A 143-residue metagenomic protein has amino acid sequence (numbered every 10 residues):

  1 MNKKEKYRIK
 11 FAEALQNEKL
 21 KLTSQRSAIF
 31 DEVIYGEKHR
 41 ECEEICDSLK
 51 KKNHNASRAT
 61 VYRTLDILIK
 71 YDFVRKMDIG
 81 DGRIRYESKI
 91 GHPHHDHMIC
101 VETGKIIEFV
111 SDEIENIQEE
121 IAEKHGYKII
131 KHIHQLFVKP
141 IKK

Functional and structural regions predicted by a protein language model:
E5-K19: Short, Lys/Arg-enriched N-terminal segment that forms or immediately precedes the first helix of a structured domain
L22-Q25: Short helix-coil-helix linker/hinge
S27-E32: Pre-recognition alpha-helix immediately N-terminal to the DNA-recognition helix within helix-turn-helix or winged-helix
G36-E41: Short capping segments at the starts of secondary-structure elements
E44-K50, V61: A short acidic, leucine-rich amphipathic alpha-helix
V61-Y71: Basic amphipathic alpha-helical segments that dock to polyanions
K70-K143: Non-DNA-binding regulatory cores of transcription-related proteins, predominantly C-terminal effector-binding
